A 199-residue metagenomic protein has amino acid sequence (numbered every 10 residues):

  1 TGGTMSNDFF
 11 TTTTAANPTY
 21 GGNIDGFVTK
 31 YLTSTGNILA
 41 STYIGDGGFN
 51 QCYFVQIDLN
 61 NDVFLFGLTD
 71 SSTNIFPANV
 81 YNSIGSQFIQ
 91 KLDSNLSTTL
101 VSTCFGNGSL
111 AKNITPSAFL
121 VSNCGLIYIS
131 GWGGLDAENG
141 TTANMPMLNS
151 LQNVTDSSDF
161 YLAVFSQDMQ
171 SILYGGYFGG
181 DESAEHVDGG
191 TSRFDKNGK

Functional and structural regions predicted by a protein language model:
T1-K199: A sequence-level/structural motif corresponding to short, flexible coil/turn segments enriched in small polar residues
